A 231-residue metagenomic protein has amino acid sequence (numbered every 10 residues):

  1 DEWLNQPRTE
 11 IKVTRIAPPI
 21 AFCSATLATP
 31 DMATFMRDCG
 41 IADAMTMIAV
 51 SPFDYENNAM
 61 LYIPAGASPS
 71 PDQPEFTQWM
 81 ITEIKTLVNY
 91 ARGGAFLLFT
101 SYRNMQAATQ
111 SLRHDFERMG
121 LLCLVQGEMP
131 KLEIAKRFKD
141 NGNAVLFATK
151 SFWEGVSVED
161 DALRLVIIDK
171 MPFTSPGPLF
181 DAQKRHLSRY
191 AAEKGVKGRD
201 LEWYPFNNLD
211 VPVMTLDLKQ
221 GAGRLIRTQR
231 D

Functional and structural regions predicted by a protein language model:
D1-D231: ASCE RecA-like P-loop NTPase motor cores that couple ATP hydrolysis to mechanical translocation on nucleic acids
